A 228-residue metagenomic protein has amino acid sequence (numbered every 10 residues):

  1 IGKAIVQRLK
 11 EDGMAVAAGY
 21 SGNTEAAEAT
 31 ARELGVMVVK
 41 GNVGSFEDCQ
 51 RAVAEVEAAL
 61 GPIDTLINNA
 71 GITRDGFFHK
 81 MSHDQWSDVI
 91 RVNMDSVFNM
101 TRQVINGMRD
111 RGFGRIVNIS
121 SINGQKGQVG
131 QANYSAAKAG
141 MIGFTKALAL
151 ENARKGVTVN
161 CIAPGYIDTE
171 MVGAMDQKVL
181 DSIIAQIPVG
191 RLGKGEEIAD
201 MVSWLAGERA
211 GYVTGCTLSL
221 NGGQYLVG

Functional and structural regions predicted by a protein language model:
I1-A17: Canonical Rossmann dinucleotide-binding motif of NAD(H)/NADP(H)-dependent dehydrogenases/reductases, specifically
F77-F78, S82-I90, V172, I183: Substrate-binding pocket helix/loop in short-chain dehydrogenase/reductase
T101, A137, T145: Active-site helix of classical SDR
N106, L150-E151, G211: Alpha-helical segment proximal to the catalytic Tyr-Lys
S121: Residue(s) in the substrate-gating loop at a strand-loop-helix junction that position the organic substrate next
K126-V129, S203, T214-G228: Short C-terminal tail/terminal secondary-structure segment of NAD(P)H-dependent dehydrogenase/reductase domains
A153, T158, V213-G215: Short, small/polar-rich loop/turn modules that mediate ligand/substrate recognition or access, typified
